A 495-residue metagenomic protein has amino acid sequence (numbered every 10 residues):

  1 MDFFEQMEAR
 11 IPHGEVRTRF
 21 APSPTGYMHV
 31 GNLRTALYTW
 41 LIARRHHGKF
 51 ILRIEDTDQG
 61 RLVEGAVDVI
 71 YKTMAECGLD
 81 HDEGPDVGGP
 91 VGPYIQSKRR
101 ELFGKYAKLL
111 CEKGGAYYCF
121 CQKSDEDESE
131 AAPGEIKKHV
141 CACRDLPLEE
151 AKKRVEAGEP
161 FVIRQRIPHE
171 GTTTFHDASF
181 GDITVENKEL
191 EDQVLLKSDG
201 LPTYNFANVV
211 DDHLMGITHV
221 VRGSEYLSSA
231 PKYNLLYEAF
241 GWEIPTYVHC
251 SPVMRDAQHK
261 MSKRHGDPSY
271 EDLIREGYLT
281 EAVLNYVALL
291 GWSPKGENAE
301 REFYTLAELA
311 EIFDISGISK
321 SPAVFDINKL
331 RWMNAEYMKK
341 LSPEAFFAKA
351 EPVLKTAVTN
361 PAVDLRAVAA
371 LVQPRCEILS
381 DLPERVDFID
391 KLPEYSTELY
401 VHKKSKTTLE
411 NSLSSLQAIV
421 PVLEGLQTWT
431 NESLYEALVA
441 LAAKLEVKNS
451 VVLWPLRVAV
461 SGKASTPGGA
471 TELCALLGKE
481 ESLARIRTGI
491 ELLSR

Functional and structural regions predicted by a protein language model:
M1-P133, S229-W242, A282: N-terminal Rossmann-like or analogous alpha/beta NTP/dinucleotide-binding catalytic cores that position adenine
G14-R19, Y270, A307-F313, E351-A357 (+2 more regions): Short amphipathic alpha-helical segments and their helix-coil junctions
T18-T25, I51-D56, M215-V220, P268 (+2 more regions): Glycine- and acidic
T39, I70, L110, G114 (+8 more regions): Residue-level signal for inorganic ion chemistry
A116-H249, R255-M261, S269, Q427: Active-site cores that bind ATP or allylic diphosphates and position pyrophosphate for catalysis
F240-T397, K406, S461-R495: Catalytic adenosine-cofactor/nucleotide-binding cores of aminoacyl-tRNA synthetases and other
K403-S433, L438: Long, amphipathic alpha-helical coiled-coil segments characteristic of histidine-phosphotransfer scaffolds
T430-L477, E481, I490: Helix-rich, typically C-terminal accessory recognition domains appended to large enzymatic cores
